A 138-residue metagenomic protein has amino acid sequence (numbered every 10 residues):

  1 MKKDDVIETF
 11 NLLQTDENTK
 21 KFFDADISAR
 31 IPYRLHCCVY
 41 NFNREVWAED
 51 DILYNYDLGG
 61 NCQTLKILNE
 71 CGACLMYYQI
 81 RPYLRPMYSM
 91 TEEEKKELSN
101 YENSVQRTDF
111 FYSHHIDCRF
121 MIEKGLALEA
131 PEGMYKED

Functional and structural regions predicted by a protein language model:
M1-D138: Structural boundary micro-motifs
